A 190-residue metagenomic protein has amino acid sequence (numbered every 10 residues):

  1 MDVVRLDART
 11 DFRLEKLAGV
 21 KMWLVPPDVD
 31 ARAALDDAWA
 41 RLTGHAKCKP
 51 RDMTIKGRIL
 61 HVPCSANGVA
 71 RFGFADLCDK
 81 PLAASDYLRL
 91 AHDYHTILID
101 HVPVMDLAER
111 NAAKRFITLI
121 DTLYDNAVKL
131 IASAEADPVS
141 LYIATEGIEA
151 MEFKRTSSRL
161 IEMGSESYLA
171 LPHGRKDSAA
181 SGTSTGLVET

Functional and structural regions predicted by a protein language model:
M1-C48, F153-T190: Conserved P-loop NTPase catalytic core
V3-D11, V20, W39, R71 (+4 more regions): Broad hydrophobic/π-residue packing in well-ordered secondary structure
V3-R13, C78-D79, P103-M105, A136-S140: Conserved nucleotide-binding/hydrolysis micro-motifs of P-loop NTPases
A18-P26, A75, L141-T145: Charged, low-complexity surface segments at secondary-structure and domain boundaries
P26-P27, P63, P81, P103 (+2 more regions): Proline-rich intrinsically disordered, low-complexity coils
R51-D121: Conserved helicase/translocase motor-coupling segment
H95-T190: Terminal-proximal interaction/regulatory segments of ATP-powered molecular machines
